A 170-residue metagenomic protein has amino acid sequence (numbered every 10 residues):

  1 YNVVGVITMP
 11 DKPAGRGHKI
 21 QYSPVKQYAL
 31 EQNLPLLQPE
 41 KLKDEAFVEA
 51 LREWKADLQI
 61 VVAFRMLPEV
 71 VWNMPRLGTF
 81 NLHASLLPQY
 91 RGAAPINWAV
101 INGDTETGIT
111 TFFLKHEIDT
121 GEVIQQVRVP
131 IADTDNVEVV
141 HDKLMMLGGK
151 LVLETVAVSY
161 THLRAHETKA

Functional and structural regions predicted by a protein language model:
Y1-V4: A generic structural motif
M9, A56-R164: Donor/substrate-binding cores of folate-linked one-carbon enzymes
M9-D57: N-terminal glycine-/serine-/threonine-rich beta1-alpha1-beta2 phosphate-ribose binding loop of Rossmann-like
A165-A170: A short, hydrophobic C-terminal helix/tail in secreted or cell-surface proteins
